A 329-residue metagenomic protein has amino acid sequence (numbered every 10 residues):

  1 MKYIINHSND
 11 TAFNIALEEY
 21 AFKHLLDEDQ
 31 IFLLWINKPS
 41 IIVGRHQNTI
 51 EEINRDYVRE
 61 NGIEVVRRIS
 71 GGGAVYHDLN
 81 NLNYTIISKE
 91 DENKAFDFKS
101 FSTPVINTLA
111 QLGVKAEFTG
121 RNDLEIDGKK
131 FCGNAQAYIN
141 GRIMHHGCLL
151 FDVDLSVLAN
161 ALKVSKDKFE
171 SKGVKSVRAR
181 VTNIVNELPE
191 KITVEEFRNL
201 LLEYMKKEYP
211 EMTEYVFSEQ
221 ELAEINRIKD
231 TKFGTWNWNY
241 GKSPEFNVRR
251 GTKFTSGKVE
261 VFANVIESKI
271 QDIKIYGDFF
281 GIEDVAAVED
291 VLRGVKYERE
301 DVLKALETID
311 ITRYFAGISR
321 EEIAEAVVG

Functional and structural regions predicted by a protein language model:
M1-F96: N-terminal lobe of the biotin/lipoate ligase/transferase fold
L79-N122: Contiguous, small/hydrophobic- and glycine-enriched helical/loop subdomains that border and often "cap" functional
G113-R121, Y209-L222, R299-L303, F315: Flexible, glycine/charged-enriched surface loops at secondary-structure junctions
V114-A179: Internal, well-ordered alpha/beta segment that forms a basic, Gly-enriched binding/recognition surface
A135-Q136, L149, T252, V259-G277: Short beta-strand elements
V157-A159, K168-Y215: A conserved active-site cap/scaffold subdomain adjacent to cofactor or substrate pockets
I184, K269-G329: Active-site- and interface-proximal helix/loop "cap" or "latch" segments in soluble metabolic and energy-transducing
A223-I266: Structured beta-strand/loop patches that form or line metal/cofactor-binding pockets in enzymes
